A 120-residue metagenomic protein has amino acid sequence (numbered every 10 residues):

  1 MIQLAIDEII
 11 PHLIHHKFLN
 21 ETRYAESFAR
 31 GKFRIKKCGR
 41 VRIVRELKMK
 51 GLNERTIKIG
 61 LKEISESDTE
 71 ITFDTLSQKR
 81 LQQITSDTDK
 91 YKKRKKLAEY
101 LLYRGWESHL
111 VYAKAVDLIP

Functional and structural regions predicted by a protein language model:
M1-P120: An alpha-helical, amphipathic repeat domain used for nucleic-acid recognition, typified by the mTERF helical solenoid
